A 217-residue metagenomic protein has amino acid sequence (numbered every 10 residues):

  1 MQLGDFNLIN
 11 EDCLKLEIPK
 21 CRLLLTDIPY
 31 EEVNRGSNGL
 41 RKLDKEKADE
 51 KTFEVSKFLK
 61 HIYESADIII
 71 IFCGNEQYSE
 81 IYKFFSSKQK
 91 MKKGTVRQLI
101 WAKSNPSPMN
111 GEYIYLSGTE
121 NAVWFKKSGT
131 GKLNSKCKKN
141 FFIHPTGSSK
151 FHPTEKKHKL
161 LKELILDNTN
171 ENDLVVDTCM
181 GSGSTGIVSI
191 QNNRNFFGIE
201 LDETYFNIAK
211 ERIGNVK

Functional and structural regions predicted by a protein language model:
Q2-F197, F206: Core catalytic lobe of class I
E76, G214-K217: Class I S-adenosyl-L-methionine-dependent methyltransferase module
E200-L201: Conserved acidic E/D residue at the C-terminus of a beta-strand in Rossmann-like folds
A209-K210: Conserved SAM-binding loop
